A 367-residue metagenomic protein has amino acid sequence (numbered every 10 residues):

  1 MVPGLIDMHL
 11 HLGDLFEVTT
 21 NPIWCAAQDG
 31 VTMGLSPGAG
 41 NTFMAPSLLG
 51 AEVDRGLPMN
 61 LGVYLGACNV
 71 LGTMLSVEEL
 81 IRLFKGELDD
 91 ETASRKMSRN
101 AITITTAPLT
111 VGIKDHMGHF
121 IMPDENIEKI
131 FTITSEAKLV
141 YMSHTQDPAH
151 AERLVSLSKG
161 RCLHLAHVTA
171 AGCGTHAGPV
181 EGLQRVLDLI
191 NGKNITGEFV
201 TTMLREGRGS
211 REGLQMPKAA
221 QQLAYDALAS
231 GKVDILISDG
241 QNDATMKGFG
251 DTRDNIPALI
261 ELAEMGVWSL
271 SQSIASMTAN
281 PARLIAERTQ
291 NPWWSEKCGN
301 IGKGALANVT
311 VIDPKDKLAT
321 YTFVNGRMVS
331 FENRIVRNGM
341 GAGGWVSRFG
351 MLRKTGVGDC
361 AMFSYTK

Functional and structural regions predicted by a protein language model:
M1-P3: Histidine-rich, glycine-flanked metal-binding segment
I6-G13: Metallo-beta-lactamase
H9, G30, L61, I113 (+7 more regions): Divalent metal-coordination and catalytic microenvironments
E17, N41, D115, Q146-P148 (+1 more regions): Conserved mixed alpha/beta catalytic, RNA-binding, or beta-rich assembly cores of soluble enzyme, regulatory
T20-F120, T132-T134: Divalent-metal coordination cores built from histidine and acidic residues
W24-D29, K247-I260, E264-V267, S271-K367: Active-site microenvironment of metallo-dependent hydrolases
V70-I104, E206-K218, R288-S295, W345-M351: Charged, glycine/proline-rich intrinsically disordered loops and linkers
G112-D226, S230-F249: Active-site core of metal-dependent hydrolases
